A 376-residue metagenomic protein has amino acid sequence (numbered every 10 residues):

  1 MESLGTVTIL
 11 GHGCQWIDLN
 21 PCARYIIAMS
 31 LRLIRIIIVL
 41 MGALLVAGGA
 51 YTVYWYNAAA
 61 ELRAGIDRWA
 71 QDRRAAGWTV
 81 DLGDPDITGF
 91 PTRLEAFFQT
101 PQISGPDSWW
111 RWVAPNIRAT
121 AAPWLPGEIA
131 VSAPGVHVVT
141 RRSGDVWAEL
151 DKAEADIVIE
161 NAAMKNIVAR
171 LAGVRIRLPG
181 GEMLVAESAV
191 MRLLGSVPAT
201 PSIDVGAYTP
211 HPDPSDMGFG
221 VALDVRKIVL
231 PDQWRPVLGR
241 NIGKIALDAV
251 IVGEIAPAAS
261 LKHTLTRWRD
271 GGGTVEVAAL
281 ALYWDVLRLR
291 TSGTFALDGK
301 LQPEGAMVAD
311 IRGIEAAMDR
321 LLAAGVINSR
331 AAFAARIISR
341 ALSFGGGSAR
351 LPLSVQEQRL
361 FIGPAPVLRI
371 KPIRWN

Functional and structural regions predicted by a protein language model:
Y25-M41, G83, T264-D270, T274 (+4 more regions): Extended terminal
S30-D67: N-terminal type II signal-anchor transmembrane helix that functions as the membrane-insertion/stop-transfer segment
A75-Y208, L280: N-terminal beta-strand/beta-hairpin edge segment
Q102-W110, H137-A148, G173-S188, K227-R240 (+5 more regions): Flexible, membrane-facing loop/turn or short amphipathic-helix motifs that contact lipid bilayers or gate lipid-binding
M183-L282: Acidic, serine/threonine- and glycine-rich low-complexity intrinsically disordered segments that serve as flexible
